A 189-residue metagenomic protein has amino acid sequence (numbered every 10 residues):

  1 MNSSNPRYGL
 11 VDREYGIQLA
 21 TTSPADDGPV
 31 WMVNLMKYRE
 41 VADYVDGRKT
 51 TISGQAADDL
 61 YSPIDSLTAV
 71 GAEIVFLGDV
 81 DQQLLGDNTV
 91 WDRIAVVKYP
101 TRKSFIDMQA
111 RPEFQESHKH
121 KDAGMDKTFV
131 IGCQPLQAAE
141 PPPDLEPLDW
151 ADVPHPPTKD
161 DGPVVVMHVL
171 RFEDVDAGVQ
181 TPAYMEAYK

Functional and structural regions predicted by a protein language model:
M1-R93, P100-M108, G124-K189: Short S/T/G/P-rich N-terminal loop/turn motif that feeds into the first structured element of a domain
E113-K119, M125: A common structural junction motif
